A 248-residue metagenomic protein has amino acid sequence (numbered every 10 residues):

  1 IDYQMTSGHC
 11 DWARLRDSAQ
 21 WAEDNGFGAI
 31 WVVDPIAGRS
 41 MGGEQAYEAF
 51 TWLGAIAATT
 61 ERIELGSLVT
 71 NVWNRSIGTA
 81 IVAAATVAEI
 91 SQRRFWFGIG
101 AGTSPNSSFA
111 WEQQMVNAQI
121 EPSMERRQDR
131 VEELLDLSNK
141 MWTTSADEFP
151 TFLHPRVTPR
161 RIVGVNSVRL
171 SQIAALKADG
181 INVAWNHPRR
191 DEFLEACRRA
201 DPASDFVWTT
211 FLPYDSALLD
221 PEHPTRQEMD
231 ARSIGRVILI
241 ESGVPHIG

Functional and structural regions predicted by a protein language model:
I1-N25, W96, P122, N139 (+2 more regions): C-terminal amphipathic alpha-helical "assembly" element that mediates oligomerization/partner interfaces or acts as
I1-T59: N-terminal beta1-alpha1-beta2 module of alpha/beta enzyme domains
I30, L65, F95-F97, I181 (+1 more regions): Hydrophobic residues within beta-strands of alpha/beta enzymes
P35-S40, N71-V72, V244-P245: Short active-site-proximal "capping" loops at secondary-structure junctions
G43-S67, R130-M141, C197-T210: Alpha-helix-loop-beta-strand connector modules within alpha/beta enzyme cores
Q45-T51, I81, P221-P224: Charged helix-capping and loop-helix junction motifs
G66-N74, T210-A217: Conserved strand-turn element in the central/C-terminal portion of the radical SAM core barrel that lines
S76-K177, N186-S204: Internal, glycine-rich beta/alpha segment that forms the wall or movable "lid" of small-molecule/cofactor binding
